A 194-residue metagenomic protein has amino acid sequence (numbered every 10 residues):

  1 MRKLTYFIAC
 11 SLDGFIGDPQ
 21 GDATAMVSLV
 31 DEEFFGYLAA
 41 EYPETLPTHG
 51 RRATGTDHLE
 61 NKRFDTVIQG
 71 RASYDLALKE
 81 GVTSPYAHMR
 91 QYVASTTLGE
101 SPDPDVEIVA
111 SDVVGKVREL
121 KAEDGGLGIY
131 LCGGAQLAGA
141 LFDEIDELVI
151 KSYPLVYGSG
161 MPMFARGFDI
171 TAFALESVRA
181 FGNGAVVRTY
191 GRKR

Functional and structural regions predicted by a protein language model:
M1-R194: Enzymes that bind and transform nitrogen-containing heteroaromatic metabolites
